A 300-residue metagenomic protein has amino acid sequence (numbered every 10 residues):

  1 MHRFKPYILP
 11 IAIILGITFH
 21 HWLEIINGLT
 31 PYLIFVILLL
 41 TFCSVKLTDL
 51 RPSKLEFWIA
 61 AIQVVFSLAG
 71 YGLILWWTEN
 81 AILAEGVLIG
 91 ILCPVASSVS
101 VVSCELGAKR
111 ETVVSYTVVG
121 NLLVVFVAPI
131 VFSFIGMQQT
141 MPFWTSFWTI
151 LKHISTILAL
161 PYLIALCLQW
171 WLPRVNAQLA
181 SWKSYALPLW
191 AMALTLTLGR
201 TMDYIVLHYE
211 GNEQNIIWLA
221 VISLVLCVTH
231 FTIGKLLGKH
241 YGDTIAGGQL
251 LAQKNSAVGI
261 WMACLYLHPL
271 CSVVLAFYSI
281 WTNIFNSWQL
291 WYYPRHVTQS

Functional and structural regions predicted by a protein language model:
M1-S300: Alpha-helical transmembrane segments of multi-pass small-molecule/ion transporters
